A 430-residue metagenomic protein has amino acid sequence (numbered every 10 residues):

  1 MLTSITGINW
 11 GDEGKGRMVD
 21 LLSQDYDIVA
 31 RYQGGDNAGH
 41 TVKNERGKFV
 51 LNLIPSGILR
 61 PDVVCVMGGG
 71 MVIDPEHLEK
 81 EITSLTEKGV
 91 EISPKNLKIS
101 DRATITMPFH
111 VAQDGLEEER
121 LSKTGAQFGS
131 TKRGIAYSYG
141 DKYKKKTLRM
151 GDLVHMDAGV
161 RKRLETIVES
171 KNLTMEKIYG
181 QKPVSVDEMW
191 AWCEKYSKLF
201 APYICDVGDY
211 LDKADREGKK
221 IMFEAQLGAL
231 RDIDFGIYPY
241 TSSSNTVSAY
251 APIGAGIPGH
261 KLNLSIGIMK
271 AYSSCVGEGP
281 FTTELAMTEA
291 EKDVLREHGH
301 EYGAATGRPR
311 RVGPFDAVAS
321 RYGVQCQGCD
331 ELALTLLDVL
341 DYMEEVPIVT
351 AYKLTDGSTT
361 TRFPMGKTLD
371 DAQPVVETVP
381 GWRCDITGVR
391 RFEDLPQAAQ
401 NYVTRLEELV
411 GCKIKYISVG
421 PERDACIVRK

Functional and structural regions predicted by a protein language model:
M1-K430: Non-transmembrane, aqueous-exposed alpha-helical and coiled segments at domain scale
